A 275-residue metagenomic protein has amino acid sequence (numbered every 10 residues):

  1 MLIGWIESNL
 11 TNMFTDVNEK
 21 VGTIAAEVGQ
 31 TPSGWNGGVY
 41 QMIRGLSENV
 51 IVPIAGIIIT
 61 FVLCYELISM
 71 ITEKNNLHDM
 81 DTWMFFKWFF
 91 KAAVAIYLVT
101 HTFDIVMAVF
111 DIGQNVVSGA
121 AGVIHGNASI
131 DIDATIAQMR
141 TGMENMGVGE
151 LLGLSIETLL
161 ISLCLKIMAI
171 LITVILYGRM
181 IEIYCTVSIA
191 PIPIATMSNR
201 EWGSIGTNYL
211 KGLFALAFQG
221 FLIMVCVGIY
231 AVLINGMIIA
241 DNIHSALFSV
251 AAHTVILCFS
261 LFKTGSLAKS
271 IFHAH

Functional and structural regions predicted by a protein language model:
M1-I58: Binding/recognition "hotspot" determinant
M1-I6, M80-L98, T102, G206-A215: Alpha-helical transmembrane segments and their helix-start/interface "positive-inside/aromatic belt" motifs in integral
I43-V52, W83, K87-F90, E144 (+4 more regions): Alpha-helical membrane-interface segments at transmembrane helix boundaries
G56, T60-T72, I223-I238: Juxtamembrane "helix exit" motif at the C-terminal ends of alpha-helical transmembrane segments in multi-pass membrane
I58-V94, I189-G203: Hydrophobic transmembrane alpha-helix segments characteristic of membrane transport and insertion machinery
A93-I189, I223, V227-F272: Non-cytosolic segments of integral membrane proteins
I194-K211, I239-A240, S270-H273: Alpha-helical transmembrane segments
G212-M224: Alpha-helical transmembrane segments of multi-pass membrane proteins
